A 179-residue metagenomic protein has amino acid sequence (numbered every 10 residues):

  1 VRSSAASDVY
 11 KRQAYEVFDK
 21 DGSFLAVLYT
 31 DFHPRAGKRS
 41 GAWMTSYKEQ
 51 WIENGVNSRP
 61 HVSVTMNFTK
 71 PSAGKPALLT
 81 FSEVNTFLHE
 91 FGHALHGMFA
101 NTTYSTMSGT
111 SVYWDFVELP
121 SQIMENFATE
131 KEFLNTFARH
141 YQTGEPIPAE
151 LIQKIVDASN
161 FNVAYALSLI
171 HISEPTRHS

Functional and structural regions predicted by a protein language model:
V1, A5-Y10, E174-T176: Short, small-residue-biased leader/transition segments that mark boundaries at the very start of proteins
R2, T80, V84-F87, F116-P120 (+1 more regions): Hydrophobic (often cysteine-bearing) scaffold residues that line and stabilize catalytic clefts of nucleotide/cofactor
S3-S7, G97-T106: Surface-exposed helix-capping loop/turn segments at secondary-structure junctions
D8-K11, E16-T86: Active-site-adjacent "gating/activation" loops or surface patches in catalytic cores
F18, S23-F24, T30, A100-L169 (+1 more regions): Acidic/histidine-rich catalytic neighborhood
G55-S72, G92-A100, G144-I152: Active-site-adjacent bridging/hinge elements
S82-G97, S121, T176: Active-site recognition of the HExxH zinc-binding catalytic motif
